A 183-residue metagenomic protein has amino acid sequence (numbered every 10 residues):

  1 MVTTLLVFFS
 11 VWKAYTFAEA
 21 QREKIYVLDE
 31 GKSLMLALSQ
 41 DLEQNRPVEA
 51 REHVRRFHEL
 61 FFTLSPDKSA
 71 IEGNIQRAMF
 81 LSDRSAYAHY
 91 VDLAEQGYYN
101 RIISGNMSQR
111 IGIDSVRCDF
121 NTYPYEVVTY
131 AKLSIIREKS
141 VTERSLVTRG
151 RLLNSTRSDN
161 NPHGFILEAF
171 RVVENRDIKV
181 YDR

Functional and structural regions predicted by a protein language model:
M1-I25, D29-V48, S69-R183: Structured, amphipathic secondary-structure segments that form assembly/contact surfaces in multi-subunit
H53-L64: Solvent-exposed, amphipathic alpha-helical segments
